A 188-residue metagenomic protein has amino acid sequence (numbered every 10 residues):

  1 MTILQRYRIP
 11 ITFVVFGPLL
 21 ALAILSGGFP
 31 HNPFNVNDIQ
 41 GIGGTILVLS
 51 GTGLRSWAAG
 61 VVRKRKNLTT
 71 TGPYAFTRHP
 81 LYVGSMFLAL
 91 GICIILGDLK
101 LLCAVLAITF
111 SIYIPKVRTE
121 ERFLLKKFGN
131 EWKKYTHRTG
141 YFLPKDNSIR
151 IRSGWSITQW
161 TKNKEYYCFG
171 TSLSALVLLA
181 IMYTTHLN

Functional and structural regions predicted by a protein language model:
M1-T71, M86-N188: Membrane-anchoring alpha-helices and their flanking helix-loop junctions
T69-P80: Short, amphipathic, aromatic/basic-enriched membrane-interface segments that mark the entry/exit of transmembrane
H79, S85-M86: Conserved acetyl-CoA-binding loop-helix of GNAT-fold acetyltransferases
